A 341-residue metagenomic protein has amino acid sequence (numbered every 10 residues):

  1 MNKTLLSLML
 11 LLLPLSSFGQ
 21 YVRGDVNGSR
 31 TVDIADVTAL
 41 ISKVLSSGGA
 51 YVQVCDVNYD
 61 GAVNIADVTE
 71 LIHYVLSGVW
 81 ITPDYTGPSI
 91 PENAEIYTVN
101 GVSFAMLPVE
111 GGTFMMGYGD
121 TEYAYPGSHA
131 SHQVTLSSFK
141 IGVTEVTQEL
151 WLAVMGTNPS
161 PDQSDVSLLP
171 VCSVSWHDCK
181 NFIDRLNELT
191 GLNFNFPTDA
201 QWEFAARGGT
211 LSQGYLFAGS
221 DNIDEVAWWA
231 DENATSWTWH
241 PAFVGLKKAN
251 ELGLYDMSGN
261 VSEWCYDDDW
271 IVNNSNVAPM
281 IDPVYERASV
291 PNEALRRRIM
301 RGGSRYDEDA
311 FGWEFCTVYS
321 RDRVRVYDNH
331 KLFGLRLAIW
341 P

Functional and structural regions predicted by a protein language model:
L5-T86, P159-Q163: Cellulosome-associated attachment modules in secreted, modular CAZymes
V22, Q53, V102-A105, E110 (+12 more regions): Residues that flank catalytic or metal-binding motifs in active/ligand-binding sites
V26, V109, F114-M116, I141 (+7 more regions): Bulky hydrophobic/aromatic "packing anchor" residues in well-ordered structure
L45-G49, S77, G112, G119-T121 (+7 more regions): Acidic glycine-/aspartate-rich tracts in secreted/extracellular proteins
Y85-G111, M115: GGW-centered surface loops in extracellular recognition modules
G101-V102, A124-T210, N233-D256, P341: Short aromatic-cysteine micro-motif
E122-H132, T210, M257-P341: Surface-exposed recognition segments
G219-L252, R301-F333: Active-site Gly/Thr loop motif
